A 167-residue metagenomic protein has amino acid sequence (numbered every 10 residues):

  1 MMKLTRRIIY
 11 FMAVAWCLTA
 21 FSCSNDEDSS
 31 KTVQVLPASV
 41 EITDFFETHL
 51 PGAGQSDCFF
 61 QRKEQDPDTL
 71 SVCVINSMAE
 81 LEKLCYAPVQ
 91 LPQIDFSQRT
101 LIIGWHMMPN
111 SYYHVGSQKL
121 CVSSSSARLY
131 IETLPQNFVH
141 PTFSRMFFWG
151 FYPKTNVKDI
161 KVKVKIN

Functional and structural regions predicted by a protein language model:
M1-F21: Sec-dependent bacterial lipoprotein signal peptides
R7, T19-F46, N167: Bacterial Sec-dependent N-terminal signal peptides
V40-K83: Bimodal "functional hotspot" detector
D66-R128: Mature extracytoplasmic domains of secretory-pathway proteins
V122, P141-F143, T155: Surface-exposed coil/turn segments at beta-strand junctions on protein surfaces, enriched
S125-Y130, K158-K161: Hydrophobic beta-strand segments of well-ordered beta-sheets in folded domains
E132-F151: An anionic, turn-rich surface loop/hairpin at beta-sheet edges that serves as a generic interaction/coordination patch
K154-N167: A short amphipathic beta-strand at an alpha->beta junction
